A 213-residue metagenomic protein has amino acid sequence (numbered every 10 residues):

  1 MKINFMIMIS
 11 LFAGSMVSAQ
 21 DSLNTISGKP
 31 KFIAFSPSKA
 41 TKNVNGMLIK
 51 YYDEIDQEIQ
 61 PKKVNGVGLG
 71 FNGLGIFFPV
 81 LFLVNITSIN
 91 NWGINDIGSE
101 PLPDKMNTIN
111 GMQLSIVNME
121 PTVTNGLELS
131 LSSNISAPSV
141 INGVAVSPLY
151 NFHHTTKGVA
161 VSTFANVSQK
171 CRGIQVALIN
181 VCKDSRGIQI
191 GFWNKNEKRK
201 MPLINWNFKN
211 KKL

Functional and structural regions predicted by a protein language model:
M1-L23: Bacterial Sec-dependent N-terminal signal peptides
Q20-L213: Surface-exposed, glycine- and small/polar-enriched segments that build interaction surfaces at terminal
